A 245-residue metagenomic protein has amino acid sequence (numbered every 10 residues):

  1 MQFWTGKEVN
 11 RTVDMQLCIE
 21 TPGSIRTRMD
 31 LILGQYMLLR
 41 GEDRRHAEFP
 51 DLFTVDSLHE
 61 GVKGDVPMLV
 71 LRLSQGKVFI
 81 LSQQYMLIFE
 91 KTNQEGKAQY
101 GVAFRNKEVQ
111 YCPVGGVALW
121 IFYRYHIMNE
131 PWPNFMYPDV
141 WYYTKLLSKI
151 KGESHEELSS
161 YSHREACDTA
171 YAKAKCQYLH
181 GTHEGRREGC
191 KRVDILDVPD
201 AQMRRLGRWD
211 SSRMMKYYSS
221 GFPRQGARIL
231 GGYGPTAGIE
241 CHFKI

Functional and structural regions predicted by a protein language model:
M1-I245: Extended, non-catalytic subsegments within catalytic or DNA/protein-binding/adaptor domains
